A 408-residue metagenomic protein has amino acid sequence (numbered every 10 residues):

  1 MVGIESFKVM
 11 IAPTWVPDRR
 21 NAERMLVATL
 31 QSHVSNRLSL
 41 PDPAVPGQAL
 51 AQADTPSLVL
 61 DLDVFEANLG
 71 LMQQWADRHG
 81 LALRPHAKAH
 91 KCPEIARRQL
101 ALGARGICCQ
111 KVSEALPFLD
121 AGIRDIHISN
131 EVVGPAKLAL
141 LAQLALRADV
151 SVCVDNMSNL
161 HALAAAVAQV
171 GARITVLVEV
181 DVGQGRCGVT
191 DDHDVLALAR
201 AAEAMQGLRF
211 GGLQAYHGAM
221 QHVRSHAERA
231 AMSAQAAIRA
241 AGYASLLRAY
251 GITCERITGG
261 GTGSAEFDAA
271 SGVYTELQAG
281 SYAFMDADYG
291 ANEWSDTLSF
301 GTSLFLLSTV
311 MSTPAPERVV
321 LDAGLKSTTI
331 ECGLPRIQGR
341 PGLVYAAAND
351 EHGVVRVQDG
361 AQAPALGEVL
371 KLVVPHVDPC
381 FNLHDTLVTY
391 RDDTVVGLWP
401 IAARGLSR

Functional and structural regions predicted by a protein language model:
I4-L140, R404-R408: A charged N-terminal "starter" segment
L50-L62, R124-I128, A142-V152, R224-A234 (+1 more regions): Glycine-rich tight-turn/loop motif centered on a GG-T
F65, K88, F118, V178 (+5 more regions): Conserved, mostly hydrophobic/aromatic
H86-H222: Active-site-proximal beta-alpha core segment in soluble small-molecule metabolic enzymes
T175, D181-W294: Active-site loop/helix belt of alpha/beta enzymes
R229-A231, S264-P341: Active-site loop ensemble at the mouth of alpha/beta enzyme cores that anchors a bound cofactor
T313-R408: C-terminal accessory subdomain/extension
